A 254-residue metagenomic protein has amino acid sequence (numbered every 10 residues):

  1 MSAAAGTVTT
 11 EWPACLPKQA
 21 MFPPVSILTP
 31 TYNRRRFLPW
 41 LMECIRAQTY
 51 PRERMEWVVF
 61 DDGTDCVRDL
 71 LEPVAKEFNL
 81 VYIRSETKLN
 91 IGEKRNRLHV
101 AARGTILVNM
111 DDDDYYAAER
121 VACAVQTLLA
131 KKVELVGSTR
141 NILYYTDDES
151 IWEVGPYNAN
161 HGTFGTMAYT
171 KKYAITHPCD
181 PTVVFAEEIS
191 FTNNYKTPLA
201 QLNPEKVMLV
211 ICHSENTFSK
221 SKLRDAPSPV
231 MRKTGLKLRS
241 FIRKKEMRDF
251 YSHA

Functional and structural regions predicted by a protein language model:
S2-A47: N-proximal low-complexity "stem/linker" segments adjacent to membrane-targeting elements
P23-S26, E56, S190: Cell-envelope/extracellular polymer assembly enzymes that use nucleotide-activated donors
M42-R84: Acidic donor-binding segment of Leloir-type glycosyltransferases
S85-A102: Glycine-rich, basic loop-to-helix element that forms the pyrophosphate-binding segment of sugar-nucleotide handling
L107: Short aromatic/hydrophobic "clamp" motif used to bind/position activated sugar donors
D111-Y116: The conserved acidic donor/metal-binding loop of glycosyltransferases
E119-I151: Conserved donor NDP-sugar-binding/catalytic core segment of glycosyltransferases
V183-F191: Acidic donor-binding loop at a coil-to-helix junction in glycosyltransferase catalytic cores that engages
